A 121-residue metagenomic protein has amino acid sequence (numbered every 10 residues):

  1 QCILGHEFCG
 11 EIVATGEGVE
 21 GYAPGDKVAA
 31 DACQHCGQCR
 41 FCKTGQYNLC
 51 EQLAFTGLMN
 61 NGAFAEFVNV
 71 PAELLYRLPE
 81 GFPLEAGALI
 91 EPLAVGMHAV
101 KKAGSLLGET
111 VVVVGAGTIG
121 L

Functional and structural regions predicted by a protein language model:
Q1-R40, P79-G81: Glycine-rich beta-strand-centered segment in the early N-terminal region that forms part of a ligand/cofactor-binding
C36-V114: NAD(P)H dinucleotide-binding glycine-rich loop of Rossmann-like/cofactor-binding domains, especially the beta1-alpha1
G117: Walker A/P-loop nucleotide-binding motif
G120-L121: N-terminal Rossmann-fold NAD(P) dinucleotide-binding loop
